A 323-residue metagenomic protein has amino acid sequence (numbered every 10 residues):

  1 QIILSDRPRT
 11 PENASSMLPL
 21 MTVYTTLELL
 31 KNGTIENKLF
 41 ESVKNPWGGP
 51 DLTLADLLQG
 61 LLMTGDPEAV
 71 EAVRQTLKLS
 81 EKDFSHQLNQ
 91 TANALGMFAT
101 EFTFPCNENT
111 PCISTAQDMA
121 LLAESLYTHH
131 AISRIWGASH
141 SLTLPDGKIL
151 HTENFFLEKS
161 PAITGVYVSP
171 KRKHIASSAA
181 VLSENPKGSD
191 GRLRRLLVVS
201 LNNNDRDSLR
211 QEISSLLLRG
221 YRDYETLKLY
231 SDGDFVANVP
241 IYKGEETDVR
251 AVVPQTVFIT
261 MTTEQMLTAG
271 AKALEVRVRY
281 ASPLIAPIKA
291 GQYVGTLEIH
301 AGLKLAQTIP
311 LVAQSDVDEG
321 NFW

Functional and structural regions predicted by a protein language model:
Q1-Q117, L121-H129: Active-site-adjacent loops and short helices of periplasmic peptidoglycan-processing enzymes
F98, T110-S114, D118-W323: Domain-terminus/edge residues, biased toward the C-terminal soluble/receptor-binding domains of extracytoplasmic
